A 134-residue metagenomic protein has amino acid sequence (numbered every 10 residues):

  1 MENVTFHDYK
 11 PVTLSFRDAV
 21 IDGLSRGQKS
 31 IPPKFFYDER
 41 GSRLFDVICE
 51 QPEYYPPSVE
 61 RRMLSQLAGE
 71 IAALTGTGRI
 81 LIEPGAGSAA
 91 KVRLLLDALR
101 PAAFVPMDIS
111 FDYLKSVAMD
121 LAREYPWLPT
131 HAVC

Functional and structural regions predicted by a protein language model:
M1-F35, S42: N-terminal auxiliary segments of SAM/dcSAM-dependent transferases
Q28-G78: Class I SAM-dependent methyltransferase Rossmann-like catalytic core, especially the SAM/SAH-binding loop
G78-G87: Conserved class I S-adenosyl-L-methionine
S88-R100: Conserved SAM-binding loop of SAM-dependent methyltransferases across substrates and taxa, primarily the Class I
A102-V105: Short beta-strand element of Class I
S110-F111: Conserved SAM/SAH-binding beta-strand->alpha-helix loop
L114-L121: Conserved SAM-binding loop
L121-C134: S-adenosyl-L-methionine
